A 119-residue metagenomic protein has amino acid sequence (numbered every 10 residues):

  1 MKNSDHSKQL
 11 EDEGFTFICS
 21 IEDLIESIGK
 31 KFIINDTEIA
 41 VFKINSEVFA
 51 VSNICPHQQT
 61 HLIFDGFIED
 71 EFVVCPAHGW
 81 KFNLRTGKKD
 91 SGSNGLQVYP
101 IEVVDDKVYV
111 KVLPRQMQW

Functional and structural regions predicted by a protein language model:
M1-D70, Y99-W119: N-terminal pre-ligand scaffold of iron-sulfur
S27, A77, R85: Short glycine/serine/threonine-biased micro-segments
C55, C75-H78: Short cysteine clusters
H61-F67, K81-S93: Iron-sulfur (Fe-S) cluster-binding segments and ferredoxin-like electron-carrier domains, especially [2Fe-2S]
E69-P76, K89-V98: Short cysteine/histidine-rich metal-coordination sites, predominantly Zn2+-binding motifs
